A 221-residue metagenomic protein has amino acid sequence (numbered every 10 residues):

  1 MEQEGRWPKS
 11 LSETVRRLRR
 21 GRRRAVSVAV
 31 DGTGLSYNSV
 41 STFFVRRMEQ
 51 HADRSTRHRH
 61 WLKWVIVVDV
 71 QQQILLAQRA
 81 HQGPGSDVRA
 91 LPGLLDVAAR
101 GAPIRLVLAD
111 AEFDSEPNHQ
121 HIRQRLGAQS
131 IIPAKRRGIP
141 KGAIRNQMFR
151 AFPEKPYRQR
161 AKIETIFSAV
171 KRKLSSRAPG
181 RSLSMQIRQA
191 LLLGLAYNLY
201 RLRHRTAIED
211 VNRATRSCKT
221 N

Functional and structural regions predicted by a protein language model:
M1-Q124, P133, G194: Polybasic low-complexity intrinsically disordered regions
E4, P8, T42, K141-N146 (+2 more regions): Short, structured coil/loop segments at alpha-helix boundaries
G5, R16, V45-R46, D53 (+7 more regions): Short, intrinsically disordered low-complexity segments
W7-R24, D110, R136-A143, E164 (+2 more regions): Short, surface-exposed, charge-dense and proline/glycine-enriched linear segments
A111-P179: Helix-centered, glycine/charged polyanion-binding patches within enzymatic domains that contact phosphate-containing
A151-N221: Basic, amphipathic alpha-helical segments enriched in Lys/Arg and hydrophobic/aromatic residues
